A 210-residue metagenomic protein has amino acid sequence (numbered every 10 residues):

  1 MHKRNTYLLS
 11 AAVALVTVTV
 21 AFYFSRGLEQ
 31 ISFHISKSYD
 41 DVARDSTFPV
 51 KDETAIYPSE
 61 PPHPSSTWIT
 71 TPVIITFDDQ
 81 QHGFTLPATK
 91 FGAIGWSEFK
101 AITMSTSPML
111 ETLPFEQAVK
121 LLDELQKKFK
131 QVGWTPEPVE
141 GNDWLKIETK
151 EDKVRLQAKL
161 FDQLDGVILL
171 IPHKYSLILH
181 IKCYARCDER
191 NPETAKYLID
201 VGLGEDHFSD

Functional and structural regions predicted by a protein language model:
M1-A14: N-terminal Sec-pathway targeting helices
V18-F99: N-terminal leader/targeting segments
H34-S36, K51, D78, P87 (+5 more regions): A structural detector for beta-sheet-dominated domains
F84, L110-E116, S176-L179, E205-D210: Short, surface-exposed beta-strand/loop "edge" segments at domain boundaries and coil↔beta transitions
T89-D165: Long, charged/polar, surface-exposed segments that mediate recognition or autoinhibition
W96-K100, H173, E193-A195: Solvent-exposed loop and beta-edge segments used for protein-protein assembly and interaction
I147-P192: Aromatic/basic-lined ligand-recognition segments that form π-stacking hydrophobic pockets flanked by Lys/Arg to engage
T194-D210: Short, low-complexity, Pro/Ser/Thr/Gly-rich segments in the mature regions of secreted, periplasmic
